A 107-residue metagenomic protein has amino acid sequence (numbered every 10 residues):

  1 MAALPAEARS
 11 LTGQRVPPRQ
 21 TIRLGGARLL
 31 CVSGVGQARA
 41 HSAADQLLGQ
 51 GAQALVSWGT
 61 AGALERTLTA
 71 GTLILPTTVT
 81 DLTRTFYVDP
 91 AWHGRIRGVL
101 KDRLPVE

Functional and structural regions predicted by a protein language model:
M1-V106: Metabolite-binding pocket within alpha/beta catalytic cores that recognizes anionic/polar moieties
